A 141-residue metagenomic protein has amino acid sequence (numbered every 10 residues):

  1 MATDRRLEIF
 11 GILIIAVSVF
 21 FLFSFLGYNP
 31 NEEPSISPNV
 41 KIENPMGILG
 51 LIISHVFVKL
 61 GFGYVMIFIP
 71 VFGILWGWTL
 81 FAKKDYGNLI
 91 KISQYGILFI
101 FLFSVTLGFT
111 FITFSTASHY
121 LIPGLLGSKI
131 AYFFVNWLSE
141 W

Functional and structural regions predicted by a protein language model:
M1-W141: Alpha-helical transmembrane segments used as membrane anchors
